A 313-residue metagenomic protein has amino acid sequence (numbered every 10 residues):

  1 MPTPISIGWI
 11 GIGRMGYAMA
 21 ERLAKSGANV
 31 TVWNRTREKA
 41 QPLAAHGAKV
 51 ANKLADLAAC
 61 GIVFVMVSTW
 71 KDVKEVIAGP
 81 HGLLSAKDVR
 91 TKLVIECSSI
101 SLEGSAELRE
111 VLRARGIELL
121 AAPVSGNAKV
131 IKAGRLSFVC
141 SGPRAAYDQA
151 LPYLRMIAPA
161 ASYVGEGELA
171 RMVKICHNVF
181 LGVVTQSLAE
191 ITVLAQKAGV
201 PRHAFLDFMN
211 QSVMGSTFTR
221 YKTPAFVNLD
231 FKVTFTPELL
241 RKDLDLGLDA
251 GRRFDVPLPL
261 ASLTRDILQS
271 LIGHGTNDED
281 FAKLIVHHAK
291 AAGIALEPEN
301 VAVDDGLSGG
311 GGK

Functional and structural regions predicted by a protein language model:
M1-V65, K92, S162, L296: NAD(P)+-binding Rossmann beta1-loop-alpha1 motif at the extreme N-terminus of oxidoreductases
V30, V50, L119-L120, A161 (+2 more regions): Hydrophobic beta-strand scaffold residues
L54-E118: Rossmann-fold NAD(P) dinucleotide-binding segment
S99-G182: Rossmann-fold dinucleotide-binding core
Q149, E168-A292: Helical "substrate-binding/catalytic lid" subdomain of Rossmann-like NAD(P)-dependent dehydrogenases/reductases
